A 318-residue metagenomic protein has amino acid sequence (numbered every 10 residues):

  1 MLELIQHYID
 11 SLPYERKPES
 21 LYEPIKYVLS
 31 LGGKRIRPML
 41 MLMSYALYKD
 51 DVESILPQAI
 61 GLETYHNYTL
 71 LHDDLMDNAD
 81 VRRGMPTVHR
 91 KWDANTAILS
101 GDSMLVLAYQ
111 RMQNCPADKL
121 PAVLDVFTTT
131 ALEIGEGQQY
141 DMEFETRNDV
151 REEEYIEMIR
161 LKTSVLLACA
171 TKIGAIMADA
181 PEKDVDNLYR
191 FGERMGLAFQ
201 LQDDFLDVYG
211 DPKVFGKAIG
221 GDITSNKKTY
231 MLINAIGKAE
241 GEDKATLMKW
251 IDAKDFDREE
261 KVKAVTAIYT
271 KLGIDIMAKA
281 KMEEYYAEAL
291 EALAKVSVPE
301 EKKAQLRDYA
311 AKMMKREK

Functional and structural regions predicted by a protein language model:
M1-K318: All-alpha prenyltransferase/terpene-synthase fold signal
